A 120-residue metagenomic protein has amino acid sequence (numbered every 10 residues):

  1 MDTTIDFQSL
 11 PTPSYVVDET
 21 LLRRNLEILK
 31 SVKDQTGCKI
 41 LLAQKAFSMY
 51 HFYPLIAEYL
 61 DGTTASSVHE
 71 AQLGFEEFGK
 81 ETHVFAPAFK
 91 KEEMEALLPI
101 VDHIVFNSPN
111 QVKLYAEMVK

Functional and structural regions predicted by a protein language model:
M1-V17: Generic N-terminal amphipathic, Lys/Arg-enriched alpha-helix
D2, R24-I28, K33-S48: N-terminal glycine-rich anion-binding loops that anchor highly charged ligand groups
T12-T20, R24-I28: An N-cap/entry alpha-helix motif that binds or orients negatively charged groups
C38-K120: Active-site-proximal beta-alpha core segment in soluble small-molecule metabolic enzymes
